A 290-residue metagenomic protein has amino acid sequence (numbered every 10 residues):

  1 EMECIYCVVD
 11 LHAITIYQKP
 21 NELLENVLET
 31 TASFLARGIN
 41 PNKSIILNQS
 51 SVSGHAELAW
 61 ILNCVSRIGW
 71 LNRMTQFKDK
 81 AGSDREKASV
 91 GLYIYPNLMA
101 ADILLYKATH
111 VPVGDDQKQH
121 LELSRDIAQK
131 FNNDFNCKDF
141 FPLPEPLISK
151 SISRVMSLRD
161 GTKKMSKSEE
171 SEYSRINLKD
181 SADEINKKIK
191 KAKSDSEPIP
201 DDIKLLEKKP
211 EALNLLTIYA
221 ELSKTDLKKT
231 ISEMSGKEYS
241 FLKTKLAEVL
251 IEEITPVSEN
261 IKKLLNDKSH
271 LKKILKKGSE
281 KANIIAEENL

Functional and structural regions predicted by a protein language model:
E1-A101, E252, S258, K262: N-terminal Rossmann-like or analogous alpha/beta NTP/dinucleotide-binding catalytic cores that position adenine
M2-E3, I68-N72, L105-P112, A220-T230 (+1 more regions): Short helix-capping/linker segments at secondary-structure and domain boundaries
D10-L11, A100-L104, G161, E221-K224: Short connector loops/turns at beta-strand edges and beta->alpha or beta->beta junctions
T31, G38, S66-G69, A108 (+3 more regions): A generic secondary-structure signal for well-formed alpha-helical elements
L58, Y93, H120, I185 (+1 more regions): Catalytic-loop motifs flanking and including active-site residues across diverse enzymes
G82-F135, S157: Internal, conserved structured core segments that host functional sites
R125-L290: Conserved nucleotide- and phosphate/pyrophosphate-binding catalytic cores in adenylate/nucleotidyl-handling enzymes
